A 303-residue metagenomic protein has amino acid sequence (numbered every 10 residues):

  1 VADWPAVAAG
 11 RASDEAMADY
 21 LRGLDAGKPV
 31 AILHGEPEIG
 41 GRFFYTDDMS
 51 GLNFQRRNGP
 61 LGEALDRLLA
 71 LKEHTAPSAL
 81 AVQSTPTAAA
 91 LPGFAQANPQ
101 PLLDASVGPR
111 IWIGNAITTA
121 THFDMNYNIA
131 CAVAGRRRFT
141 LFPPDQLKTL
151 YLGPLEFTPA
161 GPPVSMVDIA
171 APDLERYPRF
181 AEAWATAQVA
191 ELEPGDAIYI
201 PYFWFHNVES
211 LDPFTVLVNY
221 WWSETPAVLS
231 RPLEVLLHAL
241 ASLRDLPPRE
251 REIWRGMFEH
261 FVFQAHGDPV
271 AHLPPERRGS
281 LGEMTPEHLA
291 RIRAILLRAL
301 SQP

Functional and structural regions predicted by a protein language model:
V1-A197, F205-P303: N-terminal accessory scaffold of Fe(II)-dependent oxygenases
